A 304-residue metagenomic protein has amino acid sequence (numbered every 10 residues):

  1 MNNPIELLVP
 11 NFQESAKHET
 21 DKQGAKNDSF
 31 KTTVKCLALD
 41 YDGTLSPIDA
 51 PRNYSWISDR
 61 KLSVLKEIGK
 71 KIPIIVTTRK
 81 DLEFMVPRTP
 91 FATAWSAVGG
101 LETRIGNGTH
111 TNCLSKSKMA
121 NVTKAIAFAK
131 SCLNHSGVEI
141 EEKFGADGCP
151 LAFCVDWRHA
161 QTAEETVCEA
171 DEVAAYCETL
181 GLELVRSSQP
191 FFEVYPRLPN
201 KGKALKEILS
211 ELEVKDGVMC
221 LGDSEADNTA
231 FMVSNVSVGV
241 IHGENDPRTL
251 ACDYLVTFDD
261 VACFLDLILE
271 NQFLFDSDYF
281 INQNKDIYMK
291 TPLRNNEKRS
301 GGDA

Functional and structural regions predicted by a protein language model:
M1-Y41, L45, D49-N53, R60-S63 (+2 more regions): Non-catalytic pre-domain segments flanking phosphatase-related domains
T32, Y195, G202-A304: Mg2+-dependent phosphoryl-transfer enzymes with acidic/Ser/Thr/Gly-rich catalytic loops
C36-A38, A94, V218-M219: Hydrophobic "anchor" residues on beta-strands that sit immediately upstream of conserved functional sites
L37-T44, V98-G100, G106, G148 (+2 more regions): Short loop/turn segments at strand-loop or loop-helix junctions that form parts of catalytic or ligand-binding pockets
I48, S55-G145: Active-site phosphate-binding/coordination module
K80, Q189, N200, D259-D260: Short beta->alpha linker loops
S96-A97, E142, R186, G239 (+1 more regions): Structural signal for conserved beta-strand scaffold positions within catalytic alpha/beta enzyme cores
H135-V233: Conserved acidic, metal-coordinating active-site core of Asp-based, Mg2+-dependent phosphoryl-transfer enzymes
